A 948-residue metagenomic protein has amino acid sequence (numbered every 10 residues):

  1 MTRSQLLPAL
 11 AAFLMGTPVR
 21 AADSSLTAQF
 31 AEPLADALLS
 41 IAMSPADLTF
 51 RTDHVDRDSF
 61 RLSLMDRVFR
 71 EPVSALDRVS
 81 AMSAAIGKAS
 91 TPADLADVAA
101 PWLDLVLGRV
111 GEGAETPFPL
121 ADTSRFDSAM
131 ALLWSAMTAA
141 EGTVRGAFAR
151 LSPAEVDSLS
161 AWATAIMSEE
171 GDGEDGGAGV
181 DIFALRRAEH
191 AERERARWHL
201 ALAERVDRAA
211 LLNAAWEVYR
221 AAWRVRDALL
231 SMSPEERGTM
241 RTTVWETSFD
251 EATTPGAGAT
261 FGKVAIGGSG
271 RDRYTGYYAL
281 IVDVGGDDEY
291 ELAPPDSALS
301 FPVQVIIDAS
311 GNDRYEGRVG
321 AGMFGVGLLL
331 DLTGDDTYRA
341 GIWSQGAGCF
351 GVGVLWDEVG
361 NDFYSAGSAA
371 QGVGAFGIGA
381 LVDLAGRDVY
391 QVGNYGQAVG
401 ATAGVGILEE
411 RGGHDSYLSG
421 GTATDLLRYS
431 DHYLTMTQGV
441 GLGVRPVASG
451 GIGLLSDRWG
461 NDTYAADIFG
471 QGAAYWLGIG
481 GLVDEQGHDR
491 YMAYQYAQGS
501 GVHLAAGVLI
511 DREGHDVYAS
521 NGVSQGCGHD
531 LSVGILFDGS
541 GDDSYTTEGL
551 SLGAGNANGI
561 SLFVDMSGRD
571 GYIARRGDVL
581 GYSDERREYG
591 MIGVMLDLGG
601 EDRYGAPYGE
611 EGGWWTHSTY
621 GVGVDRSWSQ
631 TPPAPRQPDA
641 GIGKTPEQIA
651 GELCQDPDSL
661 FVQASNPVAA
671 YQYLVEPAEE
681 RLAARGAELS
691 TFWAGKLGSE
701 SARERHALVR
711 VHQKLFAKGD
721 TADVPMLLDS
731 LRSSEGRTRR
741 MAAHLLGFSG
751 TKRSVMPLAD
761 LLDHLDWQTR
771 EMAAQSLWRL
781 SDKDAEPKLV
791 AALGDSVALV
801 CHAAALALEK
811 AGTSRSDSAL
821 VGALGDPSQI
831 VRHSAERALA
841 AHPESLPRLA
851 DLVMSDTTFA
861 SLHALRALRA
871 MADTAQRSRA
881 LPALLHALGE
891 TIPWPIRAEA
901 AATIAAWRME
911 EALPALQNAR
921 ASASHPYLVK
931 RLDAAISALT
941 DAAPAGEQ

Functional and structural regions predicted by a protein language model:
L6-L10, L14, P18-G268, I642-I649 (+8 more regions): Terminal non-domain segments
A257-Y274, Y278, D287-A293, N312-E316 (+9 more regions): Glycine- and aspartate-rich repeat motifs characteristic of hemolysin/RTX-like Ca2+-binding segments in secreted
K263-G267, Y278-G285, P302-A309, G325-T333 (+12 more regions): Well-ordered beta-strand segments characteristic of repetitive beta-sheet solenoids
G268, Y277-L280, A293-P294, L442 (+17 more regions): Structural detector for internal amphipathic alpha-helices that build alpha-solenoid repeat scaffolds
S269-D272, V284-G286, S300-F301, A309-S310 (+22 more regions): Alpha-helix capping and inter-helical loop/turn segments
Y290, I306, Y315, L329 (+26 more regions): Fold-core signature of tandem repeat domains
G346, G372, G396-V399, L418-P446 (+5 more regions): Acidic/polar low-complexity surface segments
Q663-N666, F692-E700, M726-S734, P757-L765 (+5 more regions): Alpha-solenoid HEAT/Armadillo-like helical repeat scaffolds in large eukaryotic proteins
